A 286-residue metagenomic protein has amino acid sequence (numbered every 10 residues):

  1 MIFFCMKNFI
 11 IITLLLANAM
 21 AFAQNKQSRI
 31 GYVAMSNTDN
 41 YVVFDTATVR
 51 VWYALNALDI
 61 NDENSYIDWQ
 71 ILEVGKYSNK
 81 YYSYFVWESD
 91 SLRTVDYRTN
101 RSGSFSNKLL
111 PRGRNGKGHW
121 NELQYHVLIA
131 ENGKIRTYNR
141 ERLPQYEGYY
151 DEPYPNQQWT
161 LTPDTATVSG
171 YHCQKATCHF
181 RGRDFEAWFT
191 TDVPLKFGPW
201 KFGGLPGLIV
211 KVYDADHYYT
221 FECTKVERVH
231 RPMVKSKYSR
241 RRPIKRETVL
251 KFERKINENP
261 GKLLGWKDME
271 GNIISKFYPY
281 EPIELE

Functional and structural regions predicted by a protein language model:
M1-V33: Bacterial Sec-dependent N-terminal signal peptides
N25-E286: Extended soluble regions of mature proteins
